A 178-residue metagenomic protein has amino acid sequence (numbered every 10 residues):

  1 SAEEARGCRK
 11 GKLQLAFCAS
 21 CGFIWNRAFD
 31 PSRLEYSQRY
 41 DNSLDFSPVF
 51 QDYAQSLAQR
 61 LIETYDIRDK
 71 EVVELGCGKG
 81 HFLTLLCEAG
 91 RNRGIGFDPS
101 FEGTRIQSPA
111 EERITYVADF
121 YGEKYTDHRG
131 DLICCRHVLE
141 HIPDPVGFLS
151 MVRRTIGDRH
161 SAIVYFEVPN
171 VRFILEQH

Functional and structural regions predicted by a protein language model:
S1-V49: N-terminal juxtadomain amphipathic helix that follows a signal peptide/anchor or precedes a small N-terminal auxiliary
Y36, Y40, Y53, F97 (+1 more regions): Aromatic side chains
S37-Y40, L44, Q55, R105 (+1 more regions): A sequence-level detector of short, solvent-exposed, charge-rich linear segments
D41-Y65, E71: Glycine-rich adenosyl-nucleotide cofactor-binding module
Q59-H178: Conserved SAM-binding loop
